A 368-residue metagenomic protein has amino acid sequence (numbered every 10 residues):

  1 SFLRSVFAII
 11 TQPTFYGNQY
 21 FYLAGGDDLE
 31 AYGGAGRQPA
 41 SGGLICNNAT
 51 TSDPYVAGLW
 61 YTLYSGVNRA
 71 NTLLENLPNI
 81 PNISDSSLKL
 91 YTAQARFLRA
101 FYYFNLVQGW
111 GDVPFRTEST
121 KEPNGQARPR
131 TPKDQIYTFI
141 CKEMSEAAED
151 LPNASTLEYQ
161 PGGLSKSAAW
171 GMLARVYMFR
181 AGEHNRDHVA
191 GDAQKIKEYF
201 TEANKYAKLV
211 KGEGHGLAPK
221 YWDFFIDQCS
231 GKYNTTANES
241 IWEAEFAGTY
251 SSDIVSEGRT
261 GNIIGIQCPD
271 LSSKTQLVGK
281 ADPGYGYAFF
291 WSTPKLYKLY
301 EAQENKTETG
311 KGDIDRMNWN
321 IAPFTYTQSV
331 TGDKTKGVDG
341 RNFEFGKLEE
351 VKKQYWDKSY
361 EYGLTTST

Functional and structural regions predicted by a protein language model:
S1-A40, Y137, S145-E146, K166-K353: An aromatic- and glycine-enriched ligand-binding surface/loop that stacks and positions planar moieties
F2-Y16, G36-W110, N124-T138, K142-P161 (+4 more regions): Conserved, well-structured interaction surfaces
L44-I45, A49, F115, L151 (+3 more regions): Short clusters of hydrophobic/aromatic residues that line enzyme substrate/ligand-binding pockets
V107-Q108, D112-P114, S155, F179-H188: Short coil/turn linking the two alpha-helices of tandem helical-hairpin repeats
D112, P123-N124, R186, Y326: Generic secondary-structure boundary signal with a strong preference for alpha-helix termini
D112-S119, D150-Y159, G216-F224: Glycine- and aromatic-rich loop/turn segments at beta-sheet edges
P114-T120, P132, S155, C229 (+2 more regions): Solvent-exposed, flexible loop/coil residues
S119-P123, K208: Short edge-strand/loop segments of extracellular domains
